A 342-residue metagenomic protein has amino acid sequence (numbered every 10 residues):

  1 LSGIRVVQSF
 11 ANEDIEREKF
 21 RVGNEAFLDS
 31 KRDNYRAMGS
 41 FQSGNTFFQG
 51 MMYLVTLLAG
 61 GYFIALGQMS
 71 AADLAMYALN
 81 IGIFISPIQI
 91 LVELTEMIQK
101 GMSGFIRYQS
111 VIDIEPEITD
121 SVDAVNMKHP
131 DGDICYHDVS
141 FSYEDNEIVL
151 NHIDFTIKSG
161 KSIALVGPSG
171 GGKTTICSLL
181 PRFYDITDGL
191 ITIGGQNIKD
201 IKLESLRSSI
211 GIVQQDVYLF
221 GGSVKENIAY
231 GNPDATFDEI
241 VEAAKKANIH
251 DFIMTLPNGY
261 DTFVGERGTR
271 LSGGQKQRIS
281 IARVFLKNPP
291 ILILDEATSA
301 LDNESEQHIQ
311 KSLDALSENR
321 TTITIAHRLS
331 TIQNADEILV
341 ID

Functional and structural regions predicted by a protein language model:
L1-K19, S110-M127, S142-E144, I249-I253 (+1 more regions): Short intracellular "coupling" helices and adjacent cytoplasmic loop segments at the cytosolic face of multi-pass
S2, V6-S9, V22, D29 (+10 more regions): Regular, well-ordered alpha-helical segments
R5-L54, E93, M97-K100, P116-E117 (+1 more regions): An intracellular "coupling" helix at the cytosolic face of ABC transporter transmembrane type-1 domains
V7, Y108, E242-A244: Helix-loop junctions and hydrophobic alpha-helical segments within the transmembrane domains of large membrane
N12, M69, S86, S103 (+5 more regions): Short, conserved catalytic or interaction motifs in soluble domains
F20, Y108, Y136-D138: Conserved catalytic Walker-motif region of ABC-type ATPase nucleotide-binding domains
A37-R107, V111-I112: Helix-loop-helix
D120-S121, M127-D342: ABC-type nucleotide-binding domain
